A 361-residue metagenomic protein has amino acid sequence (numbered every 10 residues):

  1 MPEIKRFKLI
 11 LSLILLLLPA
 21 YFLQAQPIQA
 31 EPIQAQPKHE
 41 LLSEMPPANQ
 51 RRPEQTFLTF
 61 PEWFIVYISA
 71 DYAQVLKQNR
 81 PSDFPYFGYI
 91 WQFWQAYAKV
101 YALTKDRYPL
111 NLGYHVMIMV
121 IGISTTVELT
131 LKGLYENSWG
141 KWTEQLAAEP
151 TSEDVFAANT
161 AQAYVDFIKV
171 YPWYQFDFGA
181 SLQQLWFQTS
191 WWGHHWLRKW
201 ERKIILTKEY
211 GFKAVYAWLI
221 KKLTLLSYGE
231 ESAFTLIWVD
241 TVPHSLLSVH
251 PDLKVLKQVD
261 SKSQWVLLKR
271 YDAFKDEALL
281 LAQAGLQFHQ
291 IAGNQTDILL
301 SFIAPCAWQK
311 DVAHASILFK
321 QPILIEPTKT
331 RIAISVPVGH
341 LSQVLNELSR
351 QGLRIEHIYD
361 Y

Functional and structural regions predicted by a protein language model:
P2-L11: Bacterial N-terminal signal peptides that target proteins for export
S12-Y21: Bacterial N-terminal signal peptides
Q24-Q36: Intrinsically disordered, low-complexity repeat/linker tracts enriched for polar/charged residues
Q34-P172: Long, solvent-exposed N-terminal ectodomains/accessory regions that are displayed to the extracellular/lumenal milieu
Y171-A233: Long amphipathic alpha-helical scaffold segments
Y228-T241, S263-W265, N294-C306: Short glycine-/aliphatic-rich beta-strand segments at the starts of folded cytosolic domains
I237-L256, D276-L280, F302-K320: Short amphipathic alpha-helix segments
G285-Q295, K320-L324, G352-Y361: Conserved short beta-strand edge segments in small beta-sheet-based binding/regulatory domains
